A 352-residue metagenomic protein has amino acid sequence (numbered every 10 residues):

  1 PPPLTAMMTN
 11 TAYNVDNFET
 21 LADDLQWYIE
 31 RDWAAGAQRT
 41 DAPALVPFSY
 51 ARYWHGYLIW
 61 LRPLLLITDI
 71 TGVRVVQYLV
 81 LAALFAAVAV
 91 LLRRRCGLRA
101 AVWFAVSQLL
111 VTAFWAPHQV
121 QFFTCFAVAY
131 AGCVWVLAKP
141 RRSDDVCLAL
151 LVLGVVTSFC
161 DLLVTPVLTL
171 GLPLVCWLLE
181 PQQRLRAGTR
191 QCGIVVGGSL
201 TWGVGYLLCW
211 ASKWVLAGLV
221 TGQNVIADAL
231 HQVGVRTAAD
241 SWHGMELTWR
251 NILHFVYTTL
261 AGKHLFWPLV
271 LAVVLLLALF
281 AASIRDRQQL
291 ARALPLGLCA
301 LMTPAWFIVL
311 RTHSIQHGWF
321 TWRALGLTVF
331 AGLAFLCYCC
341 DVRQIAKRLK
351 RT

Functional and structural regions predicted by a protein language model:
P1-Y50: Interfacial juxtamembrane loops and adjacent helix segments that form the catalytic/substrate-binding surfaces
R52, I59-Q77: Juxtamembrane segments of multi-pass membrane glycosylation machinery that transfer sugars from lipid-linked donors
I59, A105-V128, L153-F159: Aromatic- and kink-enriched transmembrane "portal" helix at the membrane-lumen/periplasm boundary that abuts
Y78-V102: Transmembrane-helix motifs of polytopic, lipid-linked glycan transferases
V146-L174, I194-L208: Membrane-interface alpha helices of multi-pass inner-membrane proteins
V195-L276: Membrane-lumen/periplasm interface segments of specific transmembrane helices in polyprenyl phosphate-linked
A278-L301: Membrane-interface helix-loop-helix junctions at transmembrane boundaries of multi-pass membrane enzymes, predominantly
Q316-C340: Hydrophobic/aromatic-rich transmembrane helices and adjacent perimembrane loops
